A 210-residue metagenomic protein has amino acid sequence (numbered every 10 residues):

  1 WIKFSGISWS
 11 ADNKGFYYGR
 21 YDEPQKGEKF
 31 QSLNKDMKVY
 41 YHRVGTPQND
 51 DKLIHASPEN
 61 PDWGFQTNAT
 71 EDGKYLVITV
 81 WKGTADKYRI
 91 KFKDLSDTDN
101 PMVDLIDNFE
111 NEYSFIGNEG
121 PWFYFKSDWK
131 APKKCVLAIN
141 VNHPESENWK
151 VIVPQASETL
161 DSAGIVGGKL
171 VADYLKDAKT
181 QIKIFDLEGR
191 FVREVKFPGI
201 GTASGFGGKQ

Functional and structural regions predicted by a protein language model:
W1-Q210: Peripheral, non-catalytic segments that deliver or gate enzyme domains
